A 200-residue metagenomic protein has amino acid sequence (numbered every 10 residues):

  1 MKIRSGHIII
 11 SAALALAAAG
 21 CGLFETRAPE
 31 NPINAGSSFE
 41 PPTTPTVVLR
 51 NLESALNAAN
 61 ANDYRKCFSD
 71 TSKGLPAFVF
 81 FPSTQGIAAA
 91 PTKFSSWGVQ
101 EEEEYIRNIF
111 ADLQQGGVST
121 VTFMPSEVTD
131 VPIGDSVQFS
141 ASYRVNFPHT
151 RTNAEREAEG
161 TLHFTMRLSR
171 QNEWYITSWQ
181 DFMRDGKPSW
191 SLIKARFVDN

Functional and structural regions predicted by a protein language model:
M1-C21: Sec-dependent bacterial lipoprotein signal peptides
C21-A58, K66: Short, low-complexity N-terminal intrinsically disordered segments enriched in polar/charged residues
G22-N34, S136-N200: Short beta-strand edge/turn micro-motifs at domain boundaries
A28-A35, F78-A90: A solvent-exposed, charged loop/short amphipathic helix patch at secondary-structure junctions
T46-E53, A61, R65, V99 (+1 more regions): Extracytoplasmic/secreted envelope proteins and their assembly/folding machinery, especially bacterial periplasmic
S54-N57, S69-K73, R107-Q115: Sec-exported extracytoplasmic/periplasmic mature domains
N60-S83: Short, well-ordered alpha-helical segments enriched in acidic and aromatic residues
A88-R156: Surface-exposed, charged secondary-structure patches
